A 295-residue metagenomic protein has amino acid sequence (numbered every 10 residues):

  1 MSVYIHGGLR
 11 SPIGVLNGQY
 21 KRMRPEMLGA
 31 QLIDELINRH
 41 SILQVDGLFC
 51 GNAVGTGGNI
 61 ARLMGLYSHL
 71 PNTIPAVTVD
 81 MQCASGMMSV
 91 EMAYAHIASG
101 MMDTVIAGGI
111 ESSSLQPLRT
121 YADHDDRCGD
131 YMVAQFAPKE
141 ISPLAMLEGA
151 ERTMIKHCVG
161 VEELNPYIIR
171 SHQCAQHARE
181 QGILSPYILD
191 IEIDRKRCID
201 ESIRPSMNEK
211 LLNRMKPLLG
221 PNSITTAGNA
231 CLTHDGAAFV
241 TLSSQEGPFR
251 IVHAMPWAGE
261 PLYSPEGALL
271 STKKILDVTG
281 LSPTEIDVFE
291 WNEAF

Functional and structural regions predicted by a protein language model:
M1-S68, N72-T78, C83, R152-V161 (+3 more regions): Conserved active-site "lid/cap" helical segment
R10, R22-Q31, E163-G247: N-terminal extracellular/periplasmic Venus flytrap/periplasmic-binding protein-like
I42-C50, P75-D80, V105-E111, E163-R170 (+3 more regions): Beta-strand segments within the central parallel beta-sheet cores of soluble alpha/beta enzyme folds
N52-D103, I141-A145, S206-L232: Conserved catalytic cysteine-centered active-site region of acyl-thioester-dependent Claisen-condensing enzymes
L63, M81-E111, M154-L184, V240-Q245: Active-site-proximal alpha-helical scaffold in enzymes
T104-R152: Flexible glycine-/small-residue-enriched beta->alpha junction loops that bind anionic phosphate/pyrophosphate groups
R170, Q176-H177, A238-H253, W257 (+2 more regions): Condensing-enzyme catalytic core of the thiolase-fold
